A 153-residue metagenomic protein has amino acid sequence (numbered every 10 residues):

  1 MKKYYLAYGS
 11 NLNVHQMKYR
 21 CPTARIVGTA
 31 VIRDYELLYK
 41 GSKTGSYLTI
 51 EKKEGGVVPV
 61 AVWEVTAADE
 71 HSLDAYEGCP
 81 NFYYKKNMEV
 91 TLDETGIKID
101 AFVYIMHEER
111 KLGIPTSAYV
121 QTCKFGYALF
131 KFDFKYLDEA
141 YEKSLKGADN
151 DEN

Functional and structural regions predicted by a protein language model:
M1-N153: Glycine-aromatic micro-motifs
